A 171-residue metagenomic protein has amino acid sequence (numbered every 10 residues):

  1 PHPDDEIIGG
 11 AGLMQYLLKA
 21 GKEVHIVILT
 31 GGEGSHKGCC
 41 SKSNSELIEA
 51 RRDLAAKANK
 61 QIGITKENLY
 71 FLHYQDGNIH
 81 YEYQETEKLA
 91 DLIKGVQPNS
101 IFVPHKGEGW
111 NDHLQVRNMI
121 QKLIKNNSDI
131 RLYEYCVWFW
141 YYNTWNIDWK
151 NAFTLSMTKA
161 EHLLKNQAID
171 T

Functional and structural regions predicted by a protein language model:
P1-E134, L163, Q167-D170: Active-site beta-strand->loop->alpha-helix modules in alpha/beta enzyme cores, enriched in Gly/His/Asp(Glu)
Y74, V137, M157-K159: Active-site donor-binding loop signature of nucleotide-sugar glycosyltransferases
N127-N151: Short, flexible loop segments at boundaries between secondary-structure elements
Y142-T171: A conserved mid-domain beta-alpha-beta active-site/ligand-binding segment of alpha/beta enzyme cores
